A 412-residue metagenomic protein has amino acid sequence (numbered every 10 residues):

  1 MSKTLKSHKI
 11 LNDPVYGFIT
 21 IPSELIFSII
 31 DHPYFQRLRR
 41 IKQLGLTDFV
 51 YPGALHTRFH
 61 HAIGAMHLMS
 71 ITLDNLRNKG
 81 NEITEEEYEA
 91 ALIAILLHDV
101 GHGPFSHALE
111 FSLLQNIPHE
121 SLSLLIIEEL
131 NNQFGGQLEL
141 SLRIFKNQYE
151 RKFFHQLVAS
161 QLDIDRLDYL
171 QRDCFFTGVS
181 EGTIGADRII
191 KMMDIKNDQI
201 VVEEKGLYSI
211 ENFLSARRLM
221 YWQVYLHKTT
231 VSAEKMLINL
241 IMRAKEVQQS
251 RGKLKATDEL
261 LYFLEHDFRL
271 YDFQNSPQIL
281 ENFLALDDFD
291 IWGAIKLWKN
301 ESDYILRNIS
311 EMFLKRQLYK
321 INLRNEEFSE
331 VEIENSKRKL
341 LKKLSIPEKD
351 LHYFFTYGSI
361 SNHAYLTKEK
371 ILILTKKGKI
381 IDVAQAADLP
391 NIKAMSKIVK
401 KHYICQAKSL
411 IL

Functional and structural regions predicted by a protein language model:
M1-A90, P104, A108-E110, L114-L412: Histidine-centered, transition-metal-coordinating active-site segments
A91-L96: Short alpha-helical catalytic segment bearing the HExxH-like zincin motif of zinc-dependent metalloproteases
L97, G101-H102: Short active-site segment of divalent metal-dependent hydrolases/proteases that encodes the spacing between
